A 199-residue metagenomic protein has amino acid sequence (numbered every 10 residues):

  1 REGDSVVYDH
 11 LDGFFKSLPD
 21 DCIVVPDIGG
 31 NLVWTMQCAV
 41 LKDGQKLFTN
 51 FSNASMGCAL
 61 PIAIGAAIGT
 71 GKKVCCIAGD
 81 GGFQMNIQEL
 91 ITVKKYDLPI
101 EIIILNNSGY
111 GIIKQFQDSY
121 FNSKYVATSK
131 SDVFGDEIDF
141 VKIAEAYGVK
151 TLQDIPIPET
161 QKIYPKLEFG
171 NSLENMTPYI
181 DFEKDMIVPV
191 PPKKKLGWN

Functional and structural regions predicted by a protein language model:
R1-G44, T49-S52, K150: Cofactor-pocket helix-loop regions in the catalytic cores of large enzyme subunits
V33-T35, A39-N199: Thiamine diphosphate
